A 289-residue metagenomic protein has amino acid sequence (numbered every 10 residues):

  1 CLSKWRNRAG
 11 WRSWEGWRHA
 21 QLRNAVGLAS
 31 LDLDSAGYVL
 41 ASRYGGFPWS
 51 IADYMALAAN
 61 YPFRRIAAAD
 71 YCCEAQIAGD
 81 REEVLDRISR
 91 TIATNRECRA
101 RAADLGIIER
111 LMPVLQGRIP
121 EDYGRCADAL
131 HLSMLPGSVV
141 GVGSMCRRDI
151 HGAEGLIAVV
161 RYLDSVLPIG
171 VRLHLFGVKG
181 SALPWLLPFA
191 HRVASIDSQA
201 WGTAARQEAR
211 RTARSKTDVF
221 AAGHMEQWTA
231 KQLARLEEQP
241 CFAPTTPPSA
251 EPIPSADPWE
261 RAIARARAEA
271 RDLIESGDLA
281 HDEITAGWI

Functional and structural regions predicted by a protein language model:
C1-A103, R271-I274, D278-L279, I284-I289: Non-catalytic, usually N-terminal nucleic-acid engagement modules in DNA/RNA processing proteins
W5-R6, G37-Y38, S144-R147, S198-R206: Short, acidic/turn-prone active-site loops that include or flank metal/cofactor- and phosphate-binding residues
M55, E83, A100-I107, L132 (+2 more regions): Alpha/beta catalytic cores of nucleotide-metabolism and tRNA/nucleoside-modifying enzymes
A58-I196: Eukaryote-skewed repeat-based solenoidal scaffolds used as protein-protein interaction platforms, primarily
